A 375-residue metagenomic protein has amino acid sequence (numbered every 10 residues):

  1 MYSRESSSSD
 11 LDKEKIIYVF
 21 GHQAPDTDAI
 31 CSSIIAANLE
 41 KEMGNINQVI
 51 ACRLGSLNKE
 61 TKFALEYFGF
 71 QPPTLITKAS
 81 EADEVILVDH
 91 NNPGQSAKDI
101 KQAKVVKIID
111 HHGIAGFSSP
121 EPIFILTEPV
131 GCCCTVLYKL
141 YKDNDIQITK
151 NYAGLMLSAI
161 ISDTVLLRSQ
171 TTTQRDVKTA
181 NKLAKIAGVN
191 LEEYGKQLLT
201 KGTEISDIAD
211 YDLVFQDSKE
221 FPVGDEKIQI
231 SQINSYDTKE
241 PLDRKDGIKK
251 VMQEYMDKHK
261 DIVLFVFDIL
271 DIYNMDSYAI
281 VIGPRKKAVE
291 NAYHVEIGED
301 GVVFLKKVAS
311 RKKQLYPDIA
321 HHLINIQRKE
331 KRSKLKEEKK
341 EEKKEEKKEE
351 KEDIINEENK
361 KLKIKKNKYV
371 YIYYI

Functional and structural regions predicted by a protein language model:
M1-K339, K360-Y369, Y373-Y374: Replace "Mg2+/Mn2+-dependent" with "divalent metal-dependent
E337-D353, E357-K361: Asp/Glu-rich intrinsically disordered low-complexity tracts
